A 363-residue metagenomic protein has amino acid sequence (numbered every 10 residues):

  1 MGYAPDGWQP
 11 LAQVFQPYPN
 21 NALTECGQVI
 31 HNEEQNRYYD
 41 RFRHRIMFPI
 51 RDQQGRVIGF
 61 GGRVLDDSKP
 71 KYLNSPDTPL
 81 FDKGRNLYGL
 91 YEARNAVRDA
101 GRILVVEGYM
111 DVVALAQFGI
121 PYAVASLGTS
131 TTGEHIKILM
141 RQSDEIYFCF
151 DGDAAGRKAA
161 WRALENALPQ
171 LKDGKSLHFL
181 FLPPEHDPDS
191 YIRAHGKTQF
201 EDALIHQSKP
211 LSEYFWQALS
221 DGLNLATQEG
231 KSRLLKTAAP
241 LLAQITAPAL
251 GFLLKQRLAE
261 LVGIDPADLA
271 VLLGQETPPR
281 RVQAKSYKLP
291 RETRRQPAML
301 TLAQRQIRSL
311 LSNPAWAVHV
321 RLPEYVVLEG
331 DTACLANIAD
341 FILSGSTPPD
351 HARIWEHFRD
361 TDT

Functional and structural regions predicted by a protein language model:
M1-P5: Conserved alpha/beta enzyme-core scaffolds, especially Rossmann-like or related mixed alpha/beta domains that build
G7-Q142, I146, A159-A160: Phosphate-handling DNA/RNA-contact segment within nucleic-acid enzymes
D52-Q53, R94-I103, S130-I146, F150-T363: A charged alpha-helical hairpin associated with nucleic-acid processing machineries
